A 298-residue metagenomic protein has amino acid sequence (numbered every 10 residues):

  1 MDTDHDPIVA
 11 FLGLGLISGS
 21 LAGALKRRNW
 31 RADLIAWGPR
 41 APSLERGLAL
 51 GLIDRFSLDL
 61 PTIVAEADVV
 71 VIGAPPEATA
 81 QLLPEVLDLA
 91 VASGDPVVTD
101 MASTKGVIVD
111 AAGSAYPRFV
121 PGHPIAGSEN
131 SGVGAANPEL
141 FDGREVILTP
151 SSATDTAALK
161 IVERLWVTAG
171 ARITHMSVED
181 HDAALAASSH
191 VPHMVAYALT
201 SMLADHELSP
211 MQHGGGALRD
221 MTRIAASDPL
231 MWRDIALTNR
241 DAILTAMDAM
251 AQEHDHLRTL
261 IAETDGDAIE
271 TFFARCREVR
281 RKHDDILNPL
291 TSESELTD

Functional and structural regions predicted by a protein language model:
M1-A65, V69: NAD(P)+-binding Rossmann beta1-loop-alpha1 motif at the extreme N-terminus of oxidoreductases
I8, R31-D33, D95, R118 (+2 more regions): Residues at the starts of beta-strands that form the adenosine-phosphate
L60-A92: Rossmann-like NAD(P)-binding element
A74-P76, S103, P124, S152 (+1 more regions): Short glycine-/small-residue-rich Rossmann-like dinucleotide-binding loops
Q81-A135: Rossmann-like NAD(P)(H) cofactor-binding subdomain of soluble oxidoreductases
P138-I224: Internal alpha-helical scaffold of NAD(P)-dependent oxidoreductase catalytic cores
E207-C276: Interdomain hinge/lid region at the active-site interface of Rossmann-like NAD(P)-dependent oxidoreductases
